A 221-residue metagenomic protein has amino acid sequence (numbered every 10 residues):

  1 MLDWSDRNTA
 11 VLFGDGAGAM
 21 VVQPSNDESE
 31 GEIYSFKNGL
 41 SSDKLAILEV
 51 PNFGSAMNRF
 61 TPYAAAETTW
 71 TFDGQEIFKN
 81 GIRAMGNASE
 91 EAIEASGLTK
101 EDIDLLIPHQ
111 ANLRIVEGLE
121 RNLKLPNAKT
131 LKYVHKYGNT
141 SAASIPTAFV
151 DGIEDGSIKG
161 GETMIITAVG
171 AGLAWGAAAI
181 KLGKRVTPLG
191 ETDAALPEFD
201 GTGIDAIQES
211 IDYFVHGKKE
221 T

Functional and structural regions predicted by a protein language model:
M1: An acidic, phosphate/nucleotide-engaging active-site surface
W4-K79, R83, N87, K181-T221: Condensing-enzyme catalytic core mediating Claisen C-C bond formation in acyl metabolism
I82, G86, I93, D104-T221: Claisen-condensing/thiolase-fold acyl-transfer catalytic domains that form or cleave C-C bonds in fatty acid
G97-D102: Short, surface-exposed connector motifs at secondary-structure boundaries
